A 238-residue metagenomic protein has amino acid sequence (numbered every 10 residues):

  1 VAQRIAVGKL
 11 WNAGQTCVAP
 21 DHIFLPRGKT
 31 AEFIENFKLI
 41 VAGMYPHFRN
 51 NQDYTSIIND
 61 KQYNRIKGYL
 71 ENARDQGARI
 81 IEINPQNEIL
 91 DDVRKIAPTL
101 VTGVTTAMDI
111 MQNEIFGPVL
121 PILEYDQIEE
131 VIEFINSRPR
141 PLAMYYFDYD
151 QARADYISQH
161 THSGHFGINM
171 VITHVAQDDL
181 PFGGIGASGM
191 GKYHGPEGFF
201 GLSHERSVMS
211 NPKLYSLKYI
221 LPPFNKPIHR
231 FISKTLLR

Functional and structural regions predicted by a protein language model:
V1-T105, I168, H229-R230, T235-L237: ALDH superfamily catalytic-core signature
E88, K95-R238: Conserved C-terminal structural/oligomerization subdomain of aldehyde/semialdehyde dehydrogenase
